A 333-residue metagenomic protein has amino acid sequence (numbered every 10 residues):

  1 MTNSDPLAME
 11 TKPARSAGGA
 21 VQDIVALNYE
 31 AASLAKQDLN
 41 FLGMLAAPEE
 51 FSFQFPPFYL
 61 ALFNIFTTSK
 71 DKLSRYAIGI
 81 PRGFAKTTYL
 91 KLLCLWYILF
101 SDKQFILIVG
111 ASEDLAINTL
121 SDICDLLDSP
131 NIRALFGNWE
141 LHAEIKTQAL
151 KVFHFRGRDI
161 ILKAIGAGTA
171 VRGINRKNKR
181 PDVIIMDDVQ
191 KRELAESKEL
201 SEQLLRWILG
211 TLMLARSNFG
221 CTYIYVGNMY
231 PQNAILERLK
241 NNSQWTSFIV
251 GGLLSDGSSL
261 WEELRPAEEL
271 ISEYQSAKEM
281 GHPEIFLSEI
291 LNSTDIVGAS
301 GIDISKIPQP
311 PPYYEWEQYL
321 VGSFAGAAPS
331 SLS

Functional and structural regions predicted by a protein language model:
M1-S74: N-terminal accessory segments
L60-T67, T88-L99, D187: Contiguous, well-ordered alpha-helical segments that form the cores/surfaces of helical PPI scaffolds
K72-L92: Walker A/P-loop
Y97-F105, D128: Post-Walker A helix-loop "phosphate-sensing" segment adjacent to the P-loop in P-loop NTPases
V109-G168: Conserved nucleotide-state-sensing and coupling region of NTP-binding domains
T147-I208: Conserved RecA-like ASCE ATPase "motif II neighborhood" in helicase/translocase motors
D182-D256: Signature of the SF2 helicase/ATPase Hel1-core->accessory helical subdomain module
G257-S333: ATPase catalytic-site recognition across NTP-hydrolyzing enzymes
